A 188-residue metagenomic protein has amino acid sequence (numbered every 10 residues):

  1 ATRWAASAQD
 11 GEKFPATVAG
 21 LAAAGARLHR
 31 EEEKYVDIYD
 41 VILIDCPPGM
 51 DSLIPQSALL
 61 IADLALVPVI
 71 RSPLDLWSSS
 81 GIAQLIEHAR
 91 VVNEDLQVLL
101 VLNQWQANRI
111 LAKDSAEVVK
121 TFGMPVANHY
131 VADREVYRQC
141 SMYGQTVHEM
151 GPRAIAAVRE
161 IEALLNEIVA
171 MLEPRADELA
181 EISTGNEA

Functional and structural regions predicted by a protein language model:
A1-I44, P48-S52, V92, S141-M142 (+1 more regions): P-loop/Walker-type NTP enzyme "switch/lid" segment
I44, V67, L100-L102: Structural beta-sheet core signal
L53-P73: Inter-motif core of Ras-like GTPase G domains
S79-E94, N103: Conserved C-terminal guanine-recognition region of P-loop GTPase G domains, centered on the G4
Q104-Q106, A116-V147: Beta-strand-loop-alpha "switch" segments that mediate conformational coupling across diverse proteins
S141-R159: C-terminal boundary of histidine-terminating zinc-finger modules
E160-A188: Charged phosphate-binding loop/patch that engages nucleotide di/tri-phosphates or the phosphate backbone of nucleic
